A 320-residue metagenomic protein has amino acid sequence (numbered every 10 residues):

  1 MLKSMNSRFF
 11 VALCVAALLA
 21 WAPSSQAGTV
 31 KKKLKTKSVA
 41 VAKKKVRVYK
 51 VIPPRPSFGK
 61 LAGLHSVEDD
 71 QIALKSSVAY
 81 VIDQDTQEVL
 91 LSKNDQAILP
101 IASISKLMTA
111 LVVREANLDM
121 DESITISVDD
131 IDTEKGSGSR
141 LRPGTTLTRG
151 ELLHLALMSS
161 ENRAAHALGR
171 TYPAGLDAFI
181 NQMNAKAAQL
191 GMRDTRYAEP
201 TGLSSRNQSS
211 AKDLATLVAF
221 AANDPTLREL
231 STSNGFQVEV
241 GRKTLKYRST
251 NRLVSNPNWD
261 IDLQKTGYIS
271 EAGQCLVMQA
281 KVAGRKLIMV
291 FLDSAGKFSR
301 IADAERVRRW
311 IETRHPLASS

Functional and structural regions predicted by a protein language model:
M1-V78, T313-S320: N-terminal secretory targeting signals
S7-F9, L107, A280-V282, K286: Hydrophobic alpha-helical segments, especially transmembrane helices and their immediate juxtamembrane helical caps
V15, Q96, S294-A295: Short beta-turn/strand-loop junction motif enriched in small, turn-promoting residues
A20, N117-L118, C275: Ubiquitous "structural anchor" signal
V39, D70, Q84, K286-L287 (+1 more regions): Solvent-exposed, well-ordered amphipathic alpha-helical segments that flank/support binding or catalytic loops
K44-K212, A219-P225, V282: Active-site-adjacent loops and short helices of periplasmic peptidoglycan-processing enzymes
M192-R196, G202-S320: Domain-terminus/edge residues, biased toward the C-terminal soluble/receptor-binding domains of extracytoplasmic
